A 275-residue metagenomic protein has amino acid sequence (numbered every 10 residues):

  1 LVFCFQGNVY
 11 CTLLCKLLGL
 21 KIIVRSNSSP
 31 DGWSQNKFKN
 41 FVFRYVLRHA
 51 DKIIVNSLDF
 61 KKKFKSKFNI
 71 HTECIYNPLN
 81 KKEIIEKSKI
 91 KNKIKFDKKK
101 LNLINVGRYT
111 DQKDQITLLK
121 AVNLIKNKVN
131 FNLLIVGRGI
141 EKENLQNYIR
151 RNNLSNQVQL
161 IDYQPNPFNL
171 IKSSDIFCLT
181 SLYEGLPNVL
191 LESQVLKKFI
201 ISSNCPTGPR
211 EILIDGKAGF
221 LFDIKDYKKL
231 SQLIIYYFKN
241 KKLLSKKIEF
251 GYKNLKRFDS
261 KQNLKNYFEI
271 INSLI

Functional and structural regions predicted by a protein language model:
V2-Y10, S26-N27: Short His-centered aromatic/hydrophobic patch
D59, P78: Carbohydrate-associated surface elements
L101, N105-L124, V129, L133 (+3 more regions): A conserved mid-protein helix/loop that constitutes part of the nucleotide-sugar donor-binding site
Y163, L182: Aromatic "clamp/platform" in nucleotide-sugar-dependent glycosyltransferases that forms part of the donor/acceptor
E192, C205-G216, F220-L221: Short acidic/histidine- and often glycine-rich active-site loop of Leloir-type glycosyltransferases that engages
F199-S203: Short hydrophobic beta-strand element within catalytic cores of glycosyltransferases and related nucleotide-activated
I214-G216, F220-Y227, Y236-K241: Conserved acidic donor-binding segment of nucleotide-sugar-dependent glycosyltransferases
K229, Y236, L243-R257, N266-E269: A short, well-ordered alpha-helix in the C-terminal region of glycosyltransferases
